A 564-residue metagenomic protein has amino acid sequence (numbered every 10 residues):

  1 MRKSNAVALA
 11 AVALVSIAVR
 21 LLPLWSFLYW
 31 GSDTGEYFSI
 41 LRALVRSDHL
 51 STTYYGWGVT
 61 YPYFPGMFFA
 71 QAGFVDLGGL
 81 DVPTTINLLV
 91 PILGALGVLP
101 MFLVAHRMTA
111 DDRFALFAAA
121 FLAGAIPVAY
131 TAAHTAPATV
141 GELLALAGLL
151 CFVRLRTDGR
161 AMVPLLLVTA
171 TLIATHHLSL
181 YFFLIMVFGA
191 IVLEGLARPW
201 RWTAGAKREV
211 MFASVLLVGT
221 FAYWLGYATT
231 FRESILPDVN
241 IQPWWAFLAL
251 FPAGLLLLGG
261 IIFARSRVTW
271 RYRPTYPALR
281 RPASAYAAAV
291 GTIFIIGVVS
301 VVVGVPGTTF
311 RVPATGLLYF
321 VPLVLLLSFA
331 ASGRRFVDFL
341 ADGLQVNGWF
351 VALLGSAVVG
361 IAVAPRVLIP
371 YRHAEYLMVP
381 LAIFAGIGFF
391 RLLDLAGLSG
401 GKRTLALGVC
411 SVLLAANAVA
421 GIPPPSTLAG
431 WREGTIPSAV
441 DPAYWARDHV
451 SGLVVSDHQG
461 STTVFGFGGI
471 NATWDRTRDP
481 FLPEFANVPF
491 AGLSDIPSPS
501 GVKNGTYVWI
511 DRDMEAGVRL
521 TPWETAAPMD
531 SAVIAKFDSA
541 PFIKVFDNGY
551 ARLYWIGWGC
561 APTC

Functional and structural regions predicted by a protein language model:
N5, L9-L146, Y371-Y376, A429-T435: Active-site lumenal/periplasmic loops and adjacent helix-entry segments of GT-C-fold, multi-pass membrane
A6-L14, L88, L116-A120, M162-L167 (+5 more regions): Hydrophobic alpha-helical transmembrane segments
A13, L99, R107, A138 (+1 more regions): Extracytoplasmic
D33, A133-G141, R160-V163, L167-F336: Transmembrane catalytic cores of multi-pass membrane glycosyltransferases and polysaccharide-assembly enzymes
G94, L122, A138-L149, F182-M186 (+3 more regions): Hydrophobic core segments of transmembrane alpha-helices in multi-pass, intramembrane catalytic enzymes
A145-A161: Membrane-interface transmembrane helices that cradle and orient dolichyl/undecaprenyl
Y181-F182, R311-L327, R366-A396: Hydrophobic/aromatic-rich transmembrane helices and adjacent perimembrane loops
I296-V303, V351-I369: Transmembrane-helix signature of polytopic, lipid-linked glycan biosynthesis machinery
